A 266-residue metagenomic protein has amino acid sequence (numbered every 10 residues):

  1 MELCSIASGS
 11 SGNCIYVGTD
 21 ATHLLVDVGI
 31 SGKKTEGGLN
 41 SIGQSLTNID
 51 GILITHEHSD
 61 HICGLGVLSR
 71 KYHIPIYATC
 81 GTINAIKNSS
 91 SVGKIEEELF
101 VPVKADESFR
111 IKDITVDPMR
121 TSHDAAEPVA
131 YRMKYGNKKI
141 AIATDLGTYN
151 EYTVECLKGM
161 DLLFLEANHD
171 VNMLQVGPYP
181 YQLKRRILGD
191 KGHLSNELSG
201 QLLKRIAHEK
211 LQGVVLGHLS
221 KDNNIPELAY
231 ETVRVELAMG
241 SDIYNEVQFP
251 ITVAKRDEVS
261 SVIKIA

Functional and structural regions predicted by a protein language model:
M1-I42, V129-D145, L162: Conserved beta-strand hairpin/beta-sheet module of binuclear metal-dependent hydrolase folds, prominently
V26-G29, I49-E57, Y77-C80, A141-T144 (+3 more regions): Active-site neighborhood of phospho(di)ester-bond hydrolases with catalytic His/Asp-centered motifs
K33-T79: Active-site metal-binding motif and surrounding structural segment of the metallo-beta-lactamase
S59-H61, N84-A85, A126, T148-E151 (+1 more regions): Active-site environment of divalent metal-dependent phosphoester hydrolases
C63-Y72, N88-S90, N224-E231: Metal-dependent catalytic neighborhoods of phosphoester/phosphodiester hydrolases
C80-A130, Y135-N137: Metallo-beta-lactamase
E151-I251: Cap/insert and terminal regions of metallo-dependent hydrolase folds
F249-A266: Short, basic/aromatic-enriched C-terminal tail that caps enzymatic domains
